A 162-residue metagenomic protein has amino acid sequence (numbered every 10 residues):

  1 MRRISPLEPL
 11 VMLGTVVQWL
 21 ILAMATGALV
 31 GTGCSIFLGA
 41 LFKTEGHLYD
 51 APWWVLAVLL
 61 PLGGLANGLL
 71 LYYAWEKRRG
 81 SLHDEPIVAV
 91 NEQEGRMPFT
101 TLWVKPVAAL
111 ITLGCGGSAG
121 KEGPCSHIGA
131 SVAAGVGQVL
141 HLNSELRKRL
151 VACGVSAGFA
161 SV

Functional and structural regions predicted by a protein language model:
M1-V162: Alpha-helical transmembrane segments and immediately membrane-proximal extracytoplasmic
